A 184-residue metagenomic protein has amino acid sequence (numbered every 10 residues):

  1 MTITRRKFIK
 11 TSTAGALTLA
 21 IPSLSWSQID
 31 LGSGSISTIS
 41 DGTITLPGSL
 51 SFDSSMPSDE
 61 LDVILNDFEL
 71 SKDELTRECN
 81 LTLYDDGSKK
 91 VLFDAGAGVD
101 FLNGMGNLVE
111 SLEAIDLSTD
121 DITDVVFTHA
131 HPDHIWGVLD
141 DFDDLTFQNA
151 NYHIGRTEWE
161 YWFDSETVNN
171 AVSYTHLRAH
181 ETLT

Functional and structural regions predicted by a protein language model:
K7-S27: N-terminal export signals
Q28-A114: Conserved beta-strand hairpin/beta-sheet module of binuclear metal-dependent hydrolase folds, prominently
I39, I135-V138, W162: Residues that scaffold the ATP/ADP-binding catalytic core of kinase and kinase-like folds
N103-H153: Active-site metal-binding motif and surrounding structural segment of the metallo-beta-lactamase
T157-E158: Histidine/lysine/aspartate-rich catalytic loop segments that bind and position anionic ligands
F163-N170: Hydrolase active-site cap/lid region
T175-T184: Conserved small/polar residues in nucleotide/adenosyl-binding loops
